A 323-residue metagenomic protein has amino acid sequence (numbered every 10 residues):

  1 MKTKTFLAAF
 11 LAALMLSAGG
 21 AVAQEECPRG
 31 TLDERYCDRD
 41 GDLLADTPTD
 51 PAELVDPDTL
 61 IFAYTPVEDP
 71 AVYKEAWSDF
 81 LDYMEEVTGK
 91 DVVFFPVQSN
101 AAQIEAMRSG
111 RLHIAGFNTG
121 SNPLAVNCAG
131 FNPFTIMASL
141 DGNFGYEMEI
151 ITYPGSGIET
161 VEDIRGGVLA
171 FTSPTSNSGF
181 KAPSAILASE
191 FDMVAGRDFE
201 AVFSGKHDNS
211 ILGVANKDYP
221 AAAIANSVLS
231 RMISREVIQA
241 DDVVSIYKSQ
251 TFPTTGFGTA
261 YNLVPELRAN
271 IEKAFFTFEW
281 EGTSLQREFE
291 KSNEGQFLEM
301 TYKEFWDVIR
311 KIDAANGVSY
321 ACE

Functional and structural regions predicted by a protein language model:
M1-A8: Bacterial N-terminal signal peptides that target proteins for export
A8-S17: Bacterial N-terminal signal peptides
A21-A102, Q286-E323: N-terminal hydrophobic or amphipathic helices and topogenic motifs
F62-E85, T119-G120, L124, N143-L212 (+3 more regions): Bilobed "Venus flytrap"/periplasmic-binding protein-like clamshell domains and structurally analogous long
T65, L140-T152, V237-F275, E279 (+1 more regions): Periplasmic-binding protein-like
E85-P96, E190-S204, Q239-D242, Y320-E323: A local structural motif
A101-A115, C128, E162-D163, H207-S227: Short helices/loops that flank or line small-molecule/ion binding pockets
A125-M137, M232-I246: Ligand-binding "clamshell"
